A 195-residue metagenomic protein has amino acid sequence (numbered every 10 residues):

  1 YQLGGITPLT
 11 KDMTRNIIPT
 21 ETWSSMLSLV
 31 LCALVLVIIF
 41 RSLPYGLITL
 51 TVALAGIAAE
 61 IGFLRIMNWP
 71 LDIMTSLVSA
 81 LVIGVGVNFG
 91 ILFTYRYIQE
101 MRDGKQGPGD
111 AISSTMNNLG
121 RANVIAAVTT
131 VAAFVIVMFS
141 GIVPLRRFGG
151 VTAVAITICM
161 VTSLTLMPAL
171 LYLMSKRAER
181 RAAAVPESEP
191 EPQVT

Functional and structural regions predicted by a protein language model:
Y1-T195: Membrane-embedded transmembrane helical bundles of large multi-pass transporters/channels
